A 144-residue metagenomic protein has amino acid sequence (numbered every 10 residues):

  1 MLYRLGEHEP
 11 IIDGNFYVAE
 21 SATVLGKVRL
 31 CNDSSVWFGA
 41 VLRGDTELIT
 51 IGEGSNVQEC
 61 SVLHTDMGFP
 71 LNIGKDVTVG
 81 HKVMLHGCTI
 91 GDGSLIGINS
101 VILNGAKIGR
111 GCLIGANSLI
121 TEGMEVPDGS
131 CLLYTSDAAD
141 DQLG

Functional and structural regions predicted by a protein language model:
M1-G14: Extreme N-terminal tail/first-helix region
Y3, G93, G111, D140-D141: Intrinsic-disorder/low-complexity peptide segments enriched for small residues
Y3-G6, R43, G144: Generic, ordered loop/turn and secondary-structure boundary motif
G14, A19-E20, L25-G26, C31-N32 (+16 more regions): Left-handed beta-helix
Y134-G144: Single conserved hydrophobic/aromatic residue that forms the stacking wall/gate of nucleotide- or nucleobase-binding
